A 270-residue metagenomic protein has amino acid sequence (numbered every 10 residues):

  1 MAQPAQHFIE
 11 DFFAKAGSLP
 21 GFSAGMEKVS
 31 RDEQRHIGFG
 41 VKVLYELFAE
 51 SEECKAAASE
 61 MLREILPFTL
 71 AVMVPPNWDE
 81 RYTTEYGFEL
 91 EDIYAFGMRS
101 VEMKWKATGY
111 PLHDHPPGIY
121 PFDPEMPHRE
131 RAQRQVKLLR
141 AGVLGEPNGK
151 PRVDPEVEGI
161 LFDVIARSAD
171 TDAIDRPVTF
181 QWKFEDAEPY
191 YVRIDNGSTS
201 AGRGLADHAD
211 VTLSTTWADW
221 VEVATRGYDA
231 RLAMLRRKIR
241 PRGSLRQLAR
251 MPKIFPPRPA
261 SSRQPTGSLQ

Functional and structural regions predicted by a protein language model:
M1-N148: Non-heme di-metal
W105-Q270: Feature captures hydrophobic
